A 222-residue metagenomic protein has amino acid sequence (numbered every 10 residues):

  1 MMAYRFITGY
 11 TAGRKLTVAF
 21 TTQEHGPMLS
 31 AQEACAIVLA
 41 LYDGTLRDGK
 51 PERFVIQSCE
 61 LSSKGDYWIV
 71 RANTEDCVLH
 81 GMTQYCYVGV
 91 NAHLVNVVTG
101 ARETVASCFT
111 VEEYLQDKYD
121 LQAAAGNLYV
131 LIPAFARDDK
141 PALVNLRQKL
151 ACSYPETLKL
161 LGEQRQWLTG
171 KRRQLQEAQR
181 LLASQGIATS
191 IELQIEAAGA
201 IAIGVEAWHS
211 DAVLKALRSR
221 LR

Functional and structural regions predicted by a protein language model:
M1-E24: N-terminal amphipathic/basic-hydrophobic helices that include classical n-h-c signal peptides and signal-anchor
F20-Q57: Short, non-transmembrane alpha-helical segments in secretory-pathway proteins
Q23-L29, D48-K50, D76-H80, C108-L121 (+1 more regions): Short, charge-rich amphipathic segments
G26, V70-N73, V97-E103, P133-K140: Short, mixed-charge, low-aromatic patches
S30-V38, Y42, V98, Q174-G186: A short, charged, amphipathic alpha-helix used as a generic interaction element across diverse proteins
F54-V95: Exposed beta-strand-loop-beta-strand "reactive/processing" segments of non-cytosolic proteins
C86-Y119: A short, surface-exposed interaction/processing loop segment used at functional sites
L115-R222: Short, amphipathic alpha-helical interaction segments embedded in low-complexity terminal/linker regions of eukaryotic
